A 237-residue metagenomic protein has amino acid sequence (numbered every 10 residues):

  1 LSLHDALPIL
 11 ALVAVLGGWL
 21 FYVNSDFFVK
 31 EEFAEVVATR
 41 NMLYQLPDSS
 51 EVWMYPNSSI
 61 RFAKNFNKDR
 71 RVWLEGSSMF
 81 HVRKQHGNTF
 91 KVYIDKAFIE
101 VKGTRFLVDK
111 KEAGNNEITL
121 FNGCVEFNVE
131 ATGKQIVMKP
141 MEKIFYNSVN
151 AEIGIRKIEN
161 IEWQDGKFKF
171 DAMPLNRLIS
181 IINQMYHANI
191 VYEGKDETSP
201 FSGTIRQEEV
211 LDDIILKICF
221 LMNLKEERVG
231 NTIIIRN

Functional and structural regions predicted by a protein language model:
A6-N237: A residue-level detector for the "anchor" residue at the start of short, highly conserved motifs
